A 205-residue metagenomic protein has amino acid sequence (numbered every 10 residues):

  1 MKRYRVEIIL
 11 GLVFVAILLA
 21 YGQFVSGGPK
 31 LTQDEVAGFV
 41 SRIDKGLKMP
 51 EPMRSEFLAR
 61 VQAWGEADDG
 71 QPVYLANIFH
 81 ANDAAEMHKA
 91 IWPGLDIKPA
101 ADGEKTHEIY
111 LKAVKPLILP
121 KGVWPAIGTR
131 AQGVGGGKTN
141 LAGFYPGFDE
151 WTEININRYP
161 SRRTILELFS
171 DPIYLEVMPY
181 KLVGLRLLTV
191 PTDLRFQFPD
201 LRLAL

Functional and structural regions predicted by a protein language model:
K2-W151, L194-L205: Short S/T/G/P-rich N-terminal loop/turn motif that feeds into the first structured element of a domain
E86-A90, S161-L175: Short amphipathic alpha-helices within nucleic acid-binding modules
L119-K121, Y159-R162: A short, structured loop/turn motif at beta-sheet edges
P160-T164, L201-A204: An acidic-aromatic pocket/loop used at catalytic or ligand-binding sites
I173-P179, L185: A common structural junction motif
